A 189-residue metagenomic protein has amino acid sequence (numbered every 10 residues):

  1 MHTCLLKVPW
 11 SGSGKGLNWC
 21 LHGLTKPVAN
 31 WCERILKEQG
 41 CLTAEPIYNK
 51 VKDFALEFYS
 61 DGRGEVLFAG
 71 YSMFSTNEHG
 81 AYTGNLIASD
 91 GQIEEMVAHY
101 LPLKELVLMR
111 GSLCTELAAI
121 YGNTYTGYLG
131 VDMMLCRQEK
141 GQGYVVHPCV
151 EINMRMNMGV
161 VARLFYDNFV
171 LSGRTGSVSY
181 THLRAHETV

Functional and structural regions predicted by a protein language model:
T3-W31, A55, E78-M96: Glycine-rich phosphate-binding loop of ATP-grasp-fold ATP-dependent ligases
L6, V150, A185: Single, functionally critical "micro-switch" positions that shape active/binding sites and transmembrane helices
K15-L17, K140, G159: Short, function-defining helix-loop hinge/capping sites that tune catalysis or transport
H22, Y166-D167, V189: Glycine-rich, phosphate-binding/catalytic loops in enzymes
P27-A81, G130, M134-C149, N153 (+1 more regions): Phosphate-binding site of ATP-dependent enzymes
K37-C41, P46, F68, G80-Y144 (+1 more regions): A long amphipathic alpha-helix within ATP-dependent nucleotide-binding catalytic cores
F58-L113, N153-Y180: ATP-dependent carboxylate/phosphate-activation module, predominantly the ATP-grasp catalytic core and closely related
T181-T188: Conserved small/polar residues in nucleotide/adenosyl-binding loops
